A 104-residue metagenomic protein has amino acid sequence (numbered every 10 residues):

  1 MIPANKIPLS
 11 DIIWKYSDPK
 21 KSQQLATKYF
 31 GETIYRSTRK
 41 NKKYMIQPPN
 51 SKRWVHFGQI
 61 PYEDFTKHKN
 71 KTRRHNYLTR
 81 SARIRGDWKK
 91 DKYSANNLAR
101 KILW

Functional and structural regions predicted by a protein language model:
M1-W104: Arg/Lys-rich, low-complexity, intrinsically disordered basic segments
